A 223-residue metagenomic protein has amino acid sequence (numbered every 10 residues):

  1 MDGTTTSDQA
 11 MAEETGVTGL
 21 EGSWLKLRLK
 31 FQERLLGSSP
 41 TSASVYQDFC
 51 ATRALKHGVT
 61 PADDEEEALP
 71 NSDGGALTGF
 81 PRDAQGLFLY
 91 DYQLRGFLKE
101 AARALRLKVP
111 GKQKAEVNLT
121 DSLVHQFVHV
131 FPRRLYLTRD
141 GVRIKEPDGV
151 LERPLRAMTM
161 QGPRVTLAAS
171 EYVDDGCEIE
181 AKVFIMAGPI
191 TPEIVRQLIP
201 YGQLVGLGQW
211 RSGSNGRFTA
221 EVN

Functional and structural regions predicted by a protein language model:
M1-N223: RNA-interacting cores
